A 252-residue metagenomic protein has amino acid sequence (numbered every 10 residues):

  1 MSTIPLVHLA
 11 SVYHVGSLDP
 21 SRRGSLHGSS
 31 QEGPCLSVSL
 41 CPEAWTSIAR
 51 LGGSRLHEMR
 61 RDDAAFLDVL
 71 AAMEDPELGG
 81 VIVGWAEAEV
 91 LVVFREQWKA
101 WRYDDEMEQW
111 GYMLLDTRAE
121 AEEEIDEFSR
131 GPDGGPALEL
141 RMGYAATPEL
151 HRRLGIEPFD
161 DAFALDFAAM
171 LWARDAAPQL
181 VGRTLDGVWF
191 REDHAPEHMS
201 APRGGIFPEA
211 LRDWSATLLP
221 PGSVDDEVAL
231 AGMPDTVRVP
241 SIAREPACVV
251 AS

Functional and structural regions predicted by a protein language model:
S2-S37, P42-S252: Active-site and NAD+-binding cores of ADP-ribose-processing enzymes
